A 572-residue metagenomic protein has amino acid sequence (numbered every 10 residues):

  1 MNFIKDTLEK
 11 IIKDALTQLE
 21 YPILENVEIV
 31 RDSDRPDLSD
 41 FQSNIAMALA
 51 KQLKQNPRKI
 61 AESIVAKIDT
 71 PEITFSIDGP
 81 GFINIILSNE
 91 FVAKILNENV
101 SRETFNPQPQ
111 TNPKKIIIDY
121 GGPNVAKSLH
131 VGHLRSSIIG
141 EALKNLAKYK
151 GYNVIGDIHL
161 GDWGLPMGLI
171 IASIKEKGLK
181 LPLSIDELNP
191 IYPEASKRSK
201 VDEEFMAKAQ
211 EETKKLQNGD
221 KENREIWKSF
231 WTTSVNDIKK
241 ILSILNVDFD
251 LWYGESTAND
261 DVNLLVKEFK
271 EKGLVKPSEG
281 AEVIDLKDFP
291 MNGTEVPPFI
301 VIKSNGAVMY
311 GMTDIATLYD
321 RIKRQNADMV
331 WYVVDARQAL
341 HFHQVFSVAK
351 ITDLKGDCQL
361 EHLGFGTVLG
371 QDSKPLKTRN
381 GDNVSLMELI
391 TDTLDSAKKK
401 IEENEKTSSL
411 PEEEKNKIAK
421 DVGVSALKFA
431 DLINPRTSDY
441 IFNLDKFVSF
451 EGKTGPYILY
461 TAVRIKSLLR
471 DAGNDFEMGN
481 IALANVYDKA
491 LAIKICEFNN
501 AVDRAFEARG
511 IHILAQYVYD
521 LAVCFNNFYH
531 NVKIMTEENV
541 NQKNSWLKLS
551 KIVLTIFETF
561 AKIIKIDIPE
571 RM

Functional and structural regions predicted by a protein language model:
M1-A93, N112-M572: Non-catalytic interaction-recognition regions
K94-N99: Short, charged, solvent-exposed linker or helix-capping segments at domain edges/interfaces that act as flexible hinges
V100-T111, M478: Short, basic, low-complexity termini and linkers enriched in Ser/Thr/Gly/Pro that act as targeting/leader peptides
